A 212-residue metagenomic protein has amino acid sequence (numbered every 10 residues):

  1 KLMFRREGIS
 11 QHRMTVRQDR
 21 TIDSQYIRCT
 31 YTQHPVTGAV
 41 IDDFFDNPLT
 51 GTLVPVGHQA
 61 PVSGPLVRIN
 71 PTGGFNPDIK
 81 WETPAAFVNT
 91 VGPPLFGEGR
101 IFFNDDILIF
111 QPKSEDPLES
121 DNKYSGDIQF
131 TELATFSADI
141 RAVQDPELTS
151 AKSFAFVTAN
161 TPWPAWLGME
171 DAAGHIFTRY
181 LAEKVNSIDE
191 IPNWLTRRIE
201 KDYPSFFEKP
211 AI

Functional and structural regions predicted by a protein language model:
K1-D42, A172-I212: N-terminal segment immediately downstream of the Sec signal-peptide cleavage site in secreted/extracellular proteins
L2-A142: Predominantly extracellular/secreted and cell-surface proteins with exposed, flexible low-complexity segments
T72-F75, W81, T90, G97-I212: Long terminal segments
